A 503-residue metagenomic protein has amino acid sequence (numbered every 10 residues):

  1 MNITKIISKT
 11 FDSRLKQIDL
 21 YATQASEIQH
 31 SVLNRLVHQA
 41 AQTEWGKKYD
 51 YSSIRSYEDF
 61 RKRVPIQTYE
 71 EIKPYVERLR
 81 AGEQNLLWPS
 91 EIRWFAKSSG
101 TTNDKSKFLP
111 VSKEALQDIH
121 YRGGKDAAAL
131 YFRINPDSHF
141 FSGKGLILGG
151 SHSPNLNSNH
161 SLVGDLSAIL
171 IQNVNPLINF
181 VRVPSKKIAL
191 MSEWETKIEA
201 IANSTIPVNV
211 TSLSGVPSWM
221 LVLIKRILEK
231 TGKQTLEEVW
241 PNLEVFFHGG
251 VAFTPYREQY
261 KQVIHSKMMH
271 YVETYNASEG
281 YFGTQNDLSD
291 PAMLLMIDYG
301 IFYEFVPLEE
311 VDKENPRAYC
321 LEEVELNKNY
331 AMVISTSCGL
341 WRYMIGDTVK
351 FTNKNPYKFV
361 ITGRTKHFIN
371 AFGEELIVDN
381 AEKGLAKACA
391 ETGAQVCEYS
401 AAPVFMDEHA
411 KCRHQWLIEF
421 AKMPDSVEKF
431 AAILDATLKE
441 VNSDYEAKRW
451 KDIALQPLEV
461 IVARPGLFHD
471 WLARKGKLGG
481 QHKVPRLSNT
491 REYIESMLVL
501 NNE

Functional and structural regions predicted by a protein language model:
M1-S52, F60-Q67, P74-G82, S167-E503: Active-site glycine/GP-rich loop and adjacent strand/helix microenvironment that borders small-molecule binding pockets
E27, S31-F95, S106-V111, D118 (+2 more regions): Active-site diphosphate/adenylate-binding microenvironment
A96-T102: Conserved helicase ATPase motor motifs in RecA-like P-loop NTPase domains
D104-L109, F368-A371: Short small-residue beta-strand/loop micro-motif enriched in glycine and branched aliphatics
K105, F141-G143, N242-L243, M269: Short coil/turn connectors at secondary-structure junctions
P110, E114-H120, F247, H270: Long, hydrophobic, well-ordered secondary-structure blocks that form the structural core and pocket-lining surfaces
L130-P176: Conserved AMP-binding loop of ANL adenylate-forming enzymes
